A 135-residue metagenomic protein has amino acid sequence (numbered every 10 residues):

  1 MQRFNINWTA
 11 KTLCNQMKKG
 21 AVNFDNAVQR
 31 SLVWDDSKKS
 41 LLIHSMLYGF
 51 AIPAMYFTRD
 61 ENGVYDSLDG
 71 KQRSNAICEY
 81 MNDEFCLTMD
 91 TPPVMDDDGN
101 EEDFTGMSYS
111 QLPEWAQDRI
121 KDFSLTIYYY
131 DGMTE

Functional and structural regions predicted by a protein language model:
M1-T12, N26-D36, S40-E135: Basic- and aromatic-enriched surface patches that contact anionic nucleotides/nucleic acids
K19-A27: A short, surface-exposed helix-loop junction/capping segment
